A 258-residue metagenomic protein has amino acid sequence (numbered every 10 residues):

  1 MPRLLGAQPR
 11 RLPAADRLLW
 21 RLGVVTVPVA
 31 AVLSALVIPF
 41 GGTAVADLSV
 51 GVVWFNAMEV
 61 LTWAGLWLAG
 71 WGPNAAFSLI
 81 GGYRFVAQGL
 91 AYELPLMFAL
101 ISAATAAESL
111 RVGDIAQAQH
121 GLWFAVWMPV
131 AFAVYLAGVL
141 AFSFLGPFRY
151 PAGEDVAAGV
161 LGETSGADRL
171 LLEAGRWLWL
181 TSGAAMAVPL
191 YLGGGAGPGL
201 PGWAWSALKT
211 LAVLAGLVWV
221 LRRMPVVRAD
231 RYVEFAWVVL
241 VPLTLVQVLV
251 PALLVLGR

Functional and structural regions predicted by a protein language model:
M1-R258: Alpha-helical transmembrane segments of multi-pass membrane proteins predominantly involved in bioenergetics
